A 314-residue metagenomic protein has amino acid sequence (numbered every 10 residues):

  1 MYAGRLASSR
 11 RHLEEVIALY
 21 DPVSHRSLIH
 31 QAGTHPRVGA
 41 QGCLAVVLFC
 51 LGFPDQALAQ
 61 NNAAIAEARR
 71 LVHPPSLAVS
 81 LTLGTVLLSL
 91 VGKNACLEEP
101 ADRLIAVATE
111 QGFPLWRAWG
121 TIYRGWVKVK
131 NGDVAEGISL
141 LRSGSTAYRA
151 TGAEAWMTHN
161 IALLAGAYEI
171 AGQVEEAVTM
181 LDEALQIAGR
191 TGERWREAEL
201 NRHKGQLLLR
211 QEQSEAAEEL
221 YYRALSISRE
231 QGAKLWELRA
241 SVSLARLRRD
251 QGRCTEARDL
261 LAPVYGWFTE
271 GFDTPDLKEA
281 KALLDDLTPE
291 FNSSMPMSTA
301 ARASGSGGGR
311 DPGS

Functional and structural regions predicted by a protein language model:
M1-A3, S8: Glycine-rich, mobile lid/loop segments that gate access to catalytic sites or pores
S8-L19, Q41-M297: Helix-coil-helix junctions within alpha-helical repeat/solenoid scaffolds
S24-T34: Acidic, Ser/Thr- and Gly/Pro-rich intrinsically disordered linkers and low-complexity segments that flank or connect
P36-G39: Extended HEAT/HEAT-like alpha-solenoid repeat tracts in very large eukaryotic scaffold/adaptor proteins
D286-R310, S314: Intrinsically disordered or compositionally simple regulatory linkers and C-terminal tails in signal-transduction
